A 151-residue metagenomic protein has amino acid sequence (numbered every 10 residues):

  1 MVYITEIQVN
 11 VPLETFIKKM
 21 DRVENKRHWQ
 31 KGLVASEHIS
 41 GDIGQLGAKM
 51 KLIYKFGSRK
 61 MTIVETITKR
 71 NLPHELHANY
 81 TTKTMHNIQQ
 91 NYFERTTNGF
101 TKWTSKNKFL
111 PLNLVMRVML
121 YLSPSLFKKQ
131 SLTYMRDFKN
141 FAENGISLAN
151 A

Functional and structural regions predicted by a protein language model:
M1-S40, Q45, T133-Y134, N140 (+1 more regions): Hydrophobic ligand-binding cavity/cleft-lining segments
T5-I7, H38, L52, I63-K69 (+2 more regions): Hydrophobic/aromatic beta-strand elements that line small-molecule binding cavities or substrate pockets in beta-rich
V11, F56-S58, K69, F109-N113: Beta-strand elements of well-folded, non-transmembrane domains
L13-E14, G41-Q45, T68-H74, Y92-T104: A short, structured loop/turn motif at beta-sheet edges
E37-T84, T133-A151: Glycine-rich portal/gate segments that line the openings of hydrophobic small-molecule binding cavities
T81-T133, A149-A151: Beta-strand/loop substructures that line and gate deep hydrophobic ligand-binding cavities in soluble
